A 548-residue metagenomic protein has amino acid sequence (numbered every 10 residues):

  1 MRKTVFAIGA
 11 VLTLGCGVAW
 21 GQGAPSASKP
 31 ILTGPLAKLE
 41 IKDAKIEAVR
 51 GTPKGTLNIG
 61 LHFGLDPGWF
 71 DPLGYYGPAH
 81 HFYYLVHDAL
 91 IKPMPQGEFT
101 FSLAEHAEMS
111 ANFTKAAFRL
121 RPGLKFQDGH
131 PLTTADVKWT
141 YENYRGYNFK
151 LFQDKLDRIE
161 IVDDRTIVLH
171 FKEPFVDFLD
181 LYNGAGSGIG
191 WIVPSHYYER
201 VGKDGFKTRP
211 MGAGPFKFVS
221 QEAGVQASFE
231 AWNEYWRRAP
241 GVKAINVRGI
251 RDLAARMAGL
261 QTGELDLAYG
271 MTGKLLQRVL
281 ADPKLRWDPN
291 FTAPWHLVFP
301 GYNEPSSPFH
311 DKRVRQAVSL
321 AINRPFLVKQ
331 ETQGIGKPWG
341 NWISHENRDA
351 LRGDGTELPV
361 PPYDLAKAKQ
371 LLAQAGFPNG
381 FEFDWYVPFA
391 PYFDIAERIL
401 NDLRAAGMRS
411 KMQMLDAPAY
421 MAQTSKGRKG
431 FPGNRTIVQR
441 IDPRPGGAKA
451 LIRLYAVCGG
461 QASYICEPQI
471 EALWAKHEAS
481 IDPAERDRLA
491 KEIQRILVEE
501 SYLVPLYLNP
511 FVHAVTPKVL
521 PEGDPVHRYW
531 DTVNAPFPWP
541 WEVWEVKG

Functional and structural regions predicted by a protein language model:
P30-D43, T56-A111, E142, M211-G212: N-terminal lobe/hinge region of extracytoplasmic solute-binding protein
K45-R50, T114, V328, P361 (+3 more regions): Extracytoplasmic/peripheral linker and loop segments enriched in polar/acidic and small residues with frequent Thr/Pro
N58, T133-T140, D164-H170, G214-P215 (+6 more regions): Alpha-helical secondary-structure segments
Y84, M94-E98, A185-P240, A244 (+4 more regions): Gly/Pro-rich hinge or "lid" segments in bacterial periplasmic/extracellular proteins
R121, N143, D204, W232-R278 (+2 more regions): Ligand-site clamp/hinge motif
L151-Y197: Surface-exposed binding/hinge segments that line and control ligand-binding clefts or catalytic entry sites
G336-Q374, Y392-D394: Structural transition elements
H513-G548: Long beta-strand-rich cores associated with HINT superfamily self-processing modules
